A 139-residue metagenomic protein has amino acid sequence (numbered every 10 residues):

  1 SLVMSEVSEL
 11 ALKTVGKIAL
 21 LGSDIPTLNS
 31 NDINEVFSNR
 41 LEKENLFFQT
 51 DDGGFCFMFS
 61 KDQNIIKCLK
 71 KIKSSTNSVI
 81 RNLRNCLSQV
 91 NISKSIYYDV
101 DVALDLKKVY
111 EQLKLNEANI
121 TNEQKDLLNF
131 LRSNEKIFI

Functional and structural regions predicted by a protein language model:
S1-K17, T76-V79: Short phosphate-binding loop-to-helix
G16-A19, N45-L46: Generic beta-sheet signal
L21-S23: Active-site acidic Asp-centered loop
I25-G53: Conserved donor-nucleotide/metal-binding helix-loop-beta segment in metal-dependent transferases, i.e., the alpha-helix
E42-N64, L127-K136: A short, conserved beta-to-alpha structural element at the edge of catalytic cores that scaffolds binding
Q63-C86: Short, glycine-/small-residue-rich phosphate/pyrophosphate-handling segment
R81-I139: Conserved alpha/beta core of the MobA/IspD/sugar-nucleotide pyrophosphorylase nucleotidyltransferase superfamily
